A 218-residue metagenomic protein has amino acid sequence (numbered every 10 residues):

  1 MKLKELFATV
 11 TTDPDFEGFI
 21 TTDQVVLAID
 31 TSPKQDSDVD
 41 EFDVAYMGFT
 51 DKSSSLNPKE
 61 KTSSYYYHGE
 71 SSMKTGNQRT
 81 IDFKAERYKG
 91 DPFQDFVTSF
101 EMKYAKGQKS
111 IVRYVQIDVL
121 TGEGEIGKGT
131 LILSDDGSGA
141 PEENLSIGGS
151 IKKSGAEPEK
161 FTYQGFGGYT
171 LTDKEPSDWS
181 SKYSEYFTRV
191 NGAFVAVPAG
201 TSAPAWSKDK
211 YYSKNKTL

Functional and structural regions predicted by a protein language model:
K2-D15, L145-G148, K152-S184: Protruding loop/beta-arch "assembly-hinge" segments enriched in small, turn-prone residues
K2-K84, Y88, T130-L145: Solvent-exposed edge beta-strands and adjacent loop segments that serve as assembly or binding interfaces
I20-T22, K106-V112, S181-S184: A short, compositionally biased
I29-K34, Y88, Q108, V115-E123 (+2 more regions): Short, flexible beta-strand-to-coil junctions
K89-Q94, E157-K160: Short, cysteine-centered beta-strand-loop-beta hairpins and adjacent loop/turn segments enriched in charged/polar
F93-E125: Short, acidic/charged, Gly/Pro-enriched secondary-structure junctions
V115-E159: Short beta-strand and beta-hairpin "edge-sheet" elements
T162-V195, A199, A205-K210, K216-L218: Intrinsically disordered, low-complexity terminal/linker regions enriched in Pro/Ser/Gly and acidic residues
